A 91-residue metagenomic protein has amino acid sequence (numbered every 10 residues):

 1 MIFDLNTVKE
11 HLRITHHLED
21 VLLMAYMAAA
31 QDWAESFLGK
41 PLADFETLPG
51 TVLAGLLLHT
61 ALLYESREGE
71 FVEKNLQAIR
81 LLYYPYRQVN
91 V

Functional and structural regions predicted by a protein language model:
M1-V91: Divalent metal-cofactor coordination and adjacent catalytic microenvironments
